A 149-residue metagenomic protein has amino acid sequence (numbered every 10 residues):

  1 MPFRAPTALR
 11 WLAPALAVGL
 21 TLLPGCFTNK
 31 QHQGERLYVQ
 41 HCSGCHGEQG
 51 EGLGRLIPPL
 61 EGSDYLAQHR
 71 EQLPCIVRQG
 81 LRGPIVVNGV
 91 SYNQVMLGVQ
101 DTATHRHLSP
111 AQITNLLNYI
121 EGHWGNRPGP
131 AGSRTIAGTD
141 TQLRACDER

Functional and structural regions predicted by a protein language model:
M1-C26: Sec-dependent bacterial lipoprotein signal peptides
L23-Y38, G47, G52-P58: Electrostatic cytochrome c docking/interface patches
K30-G34, H69, L73, S109-I113 (+1 more regions): Stable alpha-helical elements in mature extracytoplasmic
V39-E48, M96, L116-Y119: The canonical Cys-X-X-Cys-His
H46, R78-L81, W124: Protein kinase-like catalytic domain
E51-S109: Gly/Gly-Pro-rich "capping" loops immediately C-terminal to redox-active cysteine motifs in periplasmic/lumenal
V87-R149: Flexible coil segments in periplasmic/lumen-exposed cytochrome c-class electron-transfer proteins
